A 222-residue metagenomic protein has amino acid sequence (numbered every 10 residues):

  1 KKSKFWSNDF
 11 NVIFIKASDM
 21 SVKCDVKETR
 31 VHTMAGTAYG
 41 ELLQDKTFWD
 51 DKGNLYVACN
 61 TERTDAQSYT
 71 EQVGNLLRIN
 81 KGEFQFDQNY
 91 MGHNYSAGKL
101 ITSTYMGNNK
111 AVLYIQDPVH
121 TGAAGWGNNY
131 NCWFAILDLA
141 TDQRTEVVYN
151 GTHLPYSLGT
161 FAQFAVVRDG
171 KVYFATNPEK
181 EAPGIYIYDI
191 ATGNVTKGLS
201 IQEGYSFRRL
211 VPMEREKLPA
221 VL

Functional and structural regions predicted by a protein language model:
K1-L42, W49: Long, acidic/polar, low-complexity amphipathic helices and coiled-coil-like
K1-S7, V57-V73, L113-Y130, N177-E179: Short, conserved, GDST-rich strand-edge loop motifs in beta-rich repeat architectures
K2-S21, T70-F84, N128-T141, I185-T192: Beta-propeller blade signature
S21-H32, K81, Q85-Y95, Q143-T152 (+1 more regions): Beta-propeller fold detector
T33-T47, N94-N108, P155-A165, E203-E216: Repeated scaffold domains used in trafficking and secretory/extracellular systems, primarily beta-propellers
L43-V57, T61-I79, F84-G92, G98-T102 (+2 more regions): Long non-transmembrane domains of secretory-pathway and surface proteins
D87-E181: Intrinsically disordered, low-complexity segments enriched in Gly and acidic/Ser/Thr residues that form flexible
P178, N194-L222: Blade-level signature of beta-propeller repeat domains, shared across WD40, Kelch, NHL, RCC1 and BNR/Asp-box propellers
